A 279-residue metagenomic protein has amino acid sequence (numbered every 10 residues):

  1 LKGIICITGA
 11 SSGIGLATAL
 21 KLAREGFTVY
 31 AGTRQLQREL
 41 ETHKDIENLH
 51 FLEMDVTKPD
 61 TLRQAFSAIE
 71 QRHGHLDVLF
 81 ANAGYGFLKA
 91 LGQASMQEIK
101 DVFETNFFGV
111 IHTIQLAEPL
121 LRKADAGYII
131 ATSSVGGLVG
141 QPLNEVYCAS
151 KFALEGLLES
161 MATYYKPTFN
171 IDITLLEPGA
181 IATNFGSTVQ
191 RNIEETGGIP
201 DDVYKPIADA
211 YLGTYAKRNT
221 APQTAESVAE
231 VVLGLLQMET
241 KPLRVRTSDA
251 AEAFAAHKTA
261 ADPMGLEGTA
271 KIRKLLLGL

Functional and structural regions predicted by a protein language model:
S11-S12: Conserved glycine-rich cofactor-binding loop
M54-Q64, M96: The beta1-alpha1 cofactor-binding region of Rossmann-like NAD(H)/NADP(H)-dependent oxidoreductases
A90-L91, E98-K100: Substrate-binding pocket helix/loop in short-chain dehydrogenase/reductase
I114, S150-A153: Active-site helix of classical SDR
I114-Q115, E159: A short, exposed helix-loop element centered on a Lys and neighboring polar residues
S134: Residue(s) in the substrate-gating loop at a strand-loop-helix junction that position the organic substrate next
K166-P242: SDR active-site lid
